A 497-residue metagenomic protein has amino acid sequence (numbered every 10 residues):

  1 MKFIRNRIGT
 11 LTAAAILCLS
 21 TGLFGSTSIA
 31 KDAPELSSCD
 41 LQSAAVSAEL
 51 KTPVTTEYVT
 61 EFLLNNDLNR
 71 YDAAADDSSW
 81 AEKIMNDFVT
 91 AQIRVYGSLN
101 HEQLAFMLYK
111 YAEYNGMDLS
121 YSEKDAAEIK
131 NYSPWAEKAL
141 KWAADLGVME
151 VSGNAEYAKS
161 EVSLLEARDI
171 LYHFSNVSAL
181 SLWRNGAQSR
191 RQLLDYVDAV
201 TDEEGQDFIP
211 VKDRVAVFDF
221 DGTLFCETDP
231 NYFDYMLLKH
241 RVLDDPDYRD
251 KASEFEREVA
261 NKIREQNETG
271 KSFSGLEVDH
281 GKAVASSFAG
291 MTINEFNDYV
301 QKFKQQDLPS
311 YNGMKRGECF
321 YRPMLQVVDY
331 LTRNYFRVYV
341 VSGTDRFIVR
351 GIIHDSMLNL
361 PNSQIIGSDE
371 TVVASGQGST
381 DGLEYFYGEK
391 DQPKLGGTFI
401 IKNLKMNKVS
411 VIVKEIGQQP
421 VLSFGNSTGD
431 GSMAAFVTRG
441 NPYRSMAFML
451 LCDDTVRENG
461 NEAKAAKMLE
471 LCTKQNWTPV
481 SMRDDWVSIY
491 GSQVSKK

Functional and structural regions predicted by a protein language model:
F3-S28: Sec-dependent N-terminal signal peptides of Gram-positive bacterial secreted proteins and lipoproteins
G25-Q103, L108-E137, M149-L164, H173-A179: Feature responds to low-complexity, polar/acidic, surface-exposed segments characteristic of secreted/exported proteins
I29, V177-F220, T228, Y235 (+2 more regions): Non-catalytic pre-domain segments flanking phosphatase-related domains
L64-N69, T90, Y109-M117, A144-V148 (+16 more regions): Sec-exported extracytoplasmic/periplasmic mature domains
L104, A167, A434-V437: Hydrophobic residues within well-ordered alpha-helices
S178-S181, D198, Q206-D207, D213 (+2 more regions): C-terminal cap/substrate-recognition subdomain and adjoining C-terminal extension of metal-dependent phosphatase-like
P230-Y232, L237-E318, R322: A metal-dependent, Asp-based hydrolase signature
